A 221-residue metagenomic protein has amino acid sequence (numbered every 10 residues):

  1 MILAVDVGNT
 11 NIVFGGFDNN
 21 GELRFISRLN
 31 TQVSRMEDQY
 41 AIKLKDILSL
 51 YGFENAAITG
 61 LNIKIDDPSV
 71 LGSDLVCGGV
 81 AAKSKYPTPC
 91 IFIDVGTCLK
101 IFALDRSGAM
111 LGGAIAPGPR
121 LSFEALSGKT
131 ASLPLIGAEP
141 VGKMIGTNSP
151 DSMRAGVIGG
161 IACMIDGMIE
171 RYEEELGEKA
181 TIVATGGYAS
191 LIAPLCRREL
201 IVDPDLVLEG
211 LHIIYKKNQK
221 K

Functional and structural regions predicted by a protein language model:
I2-D6, C90-D94, V183: Short glycine-aspartate micro-motif
I2-I42, S107-P134, E139: Short glycine-rich, Thr/Ser-proximal phosphate-binding strand/loop in the N-terminal lobe of ATP-dependent enzymes
D18, G60-T130, G159-M168, L200: Phosphate-binding/catalytic loop of phosphoryl-transfer enzymes
R24-F25, E54, M110-I115, L200-L208: Short hydrophobic/aromatic-enriched beta-strand-loop microsegments
D38-F53, M168-E175, I214: A short, N-terminal amphipathic alpha-helix
D46-I58, E178-G187: Short glycine-rich phosphate-binding loop at a beta-alpha junction
V76, A131, C163, L200-K221: Glycine-rich phosphate-binding/hydrolytic loop that grips phosphoryl groups
V141-E178, E199-L200: Adenine-nucleotide phosphate-binding core of ATP-dependent small-molecule kinases
